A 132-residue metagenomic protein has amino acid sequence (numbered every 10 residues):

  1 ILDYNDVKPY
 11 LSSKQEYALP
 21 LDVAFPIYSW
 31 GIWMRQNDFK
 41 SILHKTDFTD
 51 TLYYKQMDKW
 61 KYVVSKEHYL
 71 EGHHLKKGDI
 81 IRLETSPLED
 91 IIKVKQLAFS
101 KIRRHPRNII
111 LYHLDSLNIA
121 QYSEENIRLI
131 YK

Functional and structural regions predicted by a protein language model:
I1-F39: Substrate-binding surface in catalytic domains of secreted glycosidases
L2-Y10, E84-L97, S123-Y131: Well-ordered, non-membrane alpha-helical segments in soluble/globular domains
P9-Y17, K45-D50, L97-K101: Structured segments of extracytoplasmic/periplasmic soluble domains in secreted or envelope-associated proteins
S12-L21, I102-H105, R128-K132: Structural alpha-beta junctions
L19-S29, E84-I102: Short flexible/disordered coil segments
L21-F25, R107-Y112: Hydrophobic faces of well-ordered beta-strands that scaffold small-molecule active sites in alpha/beta enzyme cores
W33-V94: Glycan-binding loop/region signatures in secreted carbohydrate-active enzymes
I109-K132: Acidic/aromatic/glycine-rich contiguous surface patches that form carbohydrate-binding/processing clefts and analogous
